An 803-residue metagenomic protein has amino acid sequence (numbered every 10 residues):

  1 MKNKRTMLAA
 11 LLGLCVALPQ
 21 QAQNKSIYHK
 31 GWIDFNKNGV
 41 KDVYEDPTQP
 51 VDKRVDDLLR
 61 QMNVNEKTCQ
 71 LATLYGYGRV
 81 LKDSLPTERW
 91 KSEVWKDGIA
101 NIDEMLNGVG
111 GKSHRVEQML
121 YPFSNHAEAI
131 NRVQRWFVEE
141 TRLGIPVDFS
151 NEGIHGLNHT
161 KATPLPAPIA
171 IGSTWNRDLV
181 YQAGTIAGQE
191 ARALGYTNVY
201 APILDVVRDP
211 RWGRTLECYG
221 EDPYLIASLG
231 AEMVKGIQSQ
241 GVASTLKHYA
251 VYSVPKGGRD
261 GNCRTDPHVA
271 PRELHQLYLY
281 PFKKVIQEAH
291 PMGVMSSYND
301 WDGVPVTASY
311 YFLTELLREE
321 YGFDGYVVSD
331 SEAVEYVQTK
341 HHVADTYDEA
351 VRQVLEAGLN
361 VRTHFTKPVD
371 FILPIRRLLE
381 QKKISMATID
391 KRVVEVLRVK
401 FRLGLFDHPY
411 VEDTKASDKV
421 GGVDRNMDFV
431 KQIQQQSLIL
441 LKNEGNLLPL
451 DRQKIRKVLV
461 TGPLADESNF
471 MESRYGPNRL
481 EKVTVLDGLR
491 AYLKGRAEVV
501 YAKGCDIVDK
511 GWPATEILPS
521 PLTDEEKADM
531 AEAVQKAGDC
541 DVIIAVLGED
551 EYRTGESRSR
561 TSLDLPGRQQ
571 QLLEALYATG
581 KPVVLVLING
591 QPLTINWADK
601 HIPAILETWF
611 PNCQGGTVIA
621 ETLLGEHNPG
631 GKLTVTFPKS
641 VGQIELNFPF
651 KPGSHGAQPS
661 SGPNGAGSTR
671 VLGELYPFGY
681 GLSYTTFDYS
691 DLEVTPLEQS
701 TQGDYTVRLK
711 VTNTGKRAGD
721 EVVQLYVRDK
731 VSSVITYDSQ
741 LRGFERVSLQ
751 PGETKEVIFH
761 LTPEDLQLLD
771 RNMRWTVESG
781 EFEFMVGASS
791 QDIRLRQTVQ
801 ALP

Functional and structural regions predicted by a protein language model:
M1-N24: Bacterial Sec-dependent N-terminal signal peptides
L18-Q767, T776-Q791, L802: Glycoside hydrolase catalytic-domain context in secreted enzymes
I793-Q797: Extracellular and select intracellular beta-sandwich modules with Ser/Thr-enriched, small-residue motifs on
